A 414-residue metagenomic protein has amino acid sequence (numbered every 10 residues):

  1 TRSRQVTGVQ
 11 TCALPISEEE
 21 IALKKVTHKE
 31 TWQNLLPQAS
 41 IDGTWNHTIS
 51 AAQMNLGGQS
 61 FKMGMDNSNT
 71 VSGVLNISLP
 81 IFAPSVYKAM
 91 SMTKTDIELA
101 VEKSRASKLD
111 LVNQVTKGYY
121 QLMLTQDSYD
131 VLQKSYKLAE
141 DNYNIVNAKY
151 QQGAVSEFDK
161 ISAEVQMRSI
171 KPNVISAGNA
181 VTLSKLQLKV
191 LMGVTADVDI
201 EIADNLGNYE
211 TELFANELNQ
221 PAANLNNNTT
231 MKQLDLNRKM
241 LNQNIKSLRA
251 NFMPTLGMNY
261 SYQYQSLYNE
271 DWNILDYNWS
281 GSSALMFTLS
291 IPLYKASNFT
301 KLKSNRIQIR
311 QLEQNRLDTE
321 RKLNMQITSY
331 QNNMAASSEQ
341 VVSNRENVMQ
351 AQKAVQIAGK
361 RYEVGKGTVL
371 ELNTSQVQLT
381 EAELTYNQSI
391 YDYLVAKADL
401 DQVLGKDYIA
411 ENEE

Functional and structural regions predicted by a protein language model:
T7, A13-K117, L256, Y260: Short flexible linkers and secondary-structure junctions
T7, V194-S261, A410-E414: Amphipathic alpha-helical coiled-coil scaffold segments and their short linker/junction regions
P15-E19, W32-Q33, I81-K108, F158 (+4 more regions): Sec/SRP-type N-terminal targeting helices
V26, D110-L225, N333, S337 (+1 more regions): Periplasmic alpha-helical coiled-coil/stalk elements that build and connect Gram-negative outer-membrane
D42-N76, D204-L213, K246, N259-L293 (+1 more regions): Small/polar, glycine/serine/threonine/aspartate-rich low-complexity segments that form flexible
Y150-A154, Y362-K366, V403: A short glycine-centered flexible hinge/capping loop motif at secondary-structure junctions
S156-D159, K366-Q388: Short terminal targeting/anchoring segments
A196, T385-E414: Acidic, low-complexity, intrinsically disordered peripheral segments
